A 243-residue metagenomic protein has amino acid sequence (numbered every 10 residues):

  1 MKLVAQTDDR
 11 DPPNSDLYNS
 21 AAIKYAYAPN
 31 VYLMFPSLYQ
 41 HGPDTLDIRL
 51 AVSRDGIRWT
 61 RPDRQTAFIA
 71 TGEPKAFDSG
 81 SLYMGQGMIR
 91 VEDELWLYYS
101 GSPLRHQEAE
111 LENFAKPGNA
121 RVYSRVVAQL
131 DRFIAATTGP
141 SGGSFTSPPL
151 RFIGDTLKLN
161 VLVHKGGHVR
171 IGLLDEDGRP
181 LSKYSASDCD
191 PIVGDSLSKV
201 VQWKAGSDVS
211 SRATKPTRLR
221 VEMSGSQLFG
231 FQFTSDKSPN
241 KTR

Functional and structural regions predicted by a protein language model:
M1-R243: Carbohydrate-active catalytic/glycan-binding domains of CAZyme proteins, especially the secreted or lumenal ectodomains
